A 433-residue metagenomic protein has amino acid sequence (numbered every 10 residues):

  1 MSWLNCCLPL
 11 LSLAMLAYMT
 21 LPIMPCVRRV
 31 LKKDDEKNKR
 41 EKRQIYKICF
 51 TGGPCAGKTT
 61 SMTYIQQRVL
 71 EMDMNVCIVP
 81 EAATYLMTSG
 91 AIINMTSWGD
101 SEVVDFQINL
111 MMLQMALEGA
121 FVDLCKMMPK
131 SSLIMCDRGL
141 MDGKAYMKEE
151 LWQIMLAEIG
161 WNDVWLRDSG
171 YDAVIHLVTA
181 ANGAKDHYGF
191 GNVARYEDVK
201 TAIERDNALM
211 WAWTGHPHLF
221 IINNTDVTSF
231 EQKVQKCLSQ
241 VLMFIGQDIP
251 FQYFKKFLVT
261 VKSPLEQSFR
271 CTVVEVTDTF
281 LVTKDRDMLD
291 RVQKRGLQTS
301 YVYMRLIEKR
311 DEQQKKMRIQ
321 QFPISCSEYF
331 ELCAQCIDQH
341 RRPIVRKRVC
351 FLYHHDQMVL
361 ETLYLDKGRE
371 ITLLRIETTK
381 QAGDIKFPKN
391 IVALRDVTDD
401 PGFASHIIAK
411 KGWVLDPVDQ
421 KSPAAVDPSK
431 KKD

Functional and structural regions predicted by a protein language model:
M1-L31: Terminal signal-anchor or tail-anchor transmembrane helices that tether membrane-associated enzymes to cellular
F50: Hydrophobic anchor at the beta1->P-loop junction of P-loop NTPases
K58: Conserved lysine of the Walker
S61: Hydrophobic positions on the alpha1 helix immediately C-terminal to the Walker A/P-loop
Q66-L113: Conserved substrate/cofactor phosphate-moiety recognition/catalytic segment in nucleotide-dependent phosphotransferases
C136-N207: ATP-dependent NMP and nucleoside kinases share a basic, alpha-helical "lid"
S169, S239-D433: Phosphate-end processing signature that detects enzymes handling 5′-triphosphorylated RNA and polyphosphate
H216-K236: Phosphate-binding beta-loop-alpha motif at adenosine-nucleotide cofactor sites
